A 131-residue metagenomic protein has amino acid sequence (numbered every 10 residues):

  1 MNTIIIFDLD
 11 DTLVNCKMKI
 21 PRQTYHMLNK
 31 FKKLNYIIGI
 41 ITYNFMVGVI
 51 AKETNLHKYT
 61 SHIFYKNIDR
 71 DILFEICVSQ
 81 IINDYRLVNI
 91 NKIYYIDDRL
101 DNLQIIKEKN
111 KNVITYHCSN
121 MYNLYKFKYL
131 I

Functional and structural regions predicted by a protein language model:
M1-F7, M27, L130: Non-catalytic pre-domain segments flanking phosphatase-related domains
T3-K17: Asp-based phosphoryl-transfer active-site loop
T12, M46, D101: Conserved Rossmann-like nucleotide-cofactor binding loop
L13-N15, N67, C77, L103: A generic "structured core" feature
L28-K52, K66-I68: Substrate-recognition element of Asp-dependent hydrolases with the DxDx(T/V) motif
N44, K58-L73: A short, structured active-site edge motif that brings together acidic residues
R70-Y85: Short loop-to-alpha-helix "cap/lid" segments that border enzyme active sites across diverse enzyme classes
I90-I131: Acidic, Mg2+-coordinating phosphoryl-transfer loop and its flanking beta/alpha structural elements, shared across
